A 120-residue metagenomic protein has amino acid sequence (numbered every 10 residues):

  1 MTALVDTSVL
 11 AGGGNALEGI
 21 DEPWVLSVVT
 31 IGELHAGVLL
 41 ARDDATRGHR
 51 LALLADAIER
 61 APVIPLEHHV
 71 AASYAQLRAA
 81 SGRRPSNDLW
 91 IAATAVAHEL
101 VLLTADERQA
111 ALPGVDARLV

Functional and structural regions predicted by a protein language model:
T2-L4, G13-V101, A111-V115: PIN-domain endoribonuclease scaffold, especially VapC-family toxins
T104: Oxyanion/phosphate-interacting regions
R118-V120: Short hydrophobic/aromatic patches at helix-to-coil boundaries
